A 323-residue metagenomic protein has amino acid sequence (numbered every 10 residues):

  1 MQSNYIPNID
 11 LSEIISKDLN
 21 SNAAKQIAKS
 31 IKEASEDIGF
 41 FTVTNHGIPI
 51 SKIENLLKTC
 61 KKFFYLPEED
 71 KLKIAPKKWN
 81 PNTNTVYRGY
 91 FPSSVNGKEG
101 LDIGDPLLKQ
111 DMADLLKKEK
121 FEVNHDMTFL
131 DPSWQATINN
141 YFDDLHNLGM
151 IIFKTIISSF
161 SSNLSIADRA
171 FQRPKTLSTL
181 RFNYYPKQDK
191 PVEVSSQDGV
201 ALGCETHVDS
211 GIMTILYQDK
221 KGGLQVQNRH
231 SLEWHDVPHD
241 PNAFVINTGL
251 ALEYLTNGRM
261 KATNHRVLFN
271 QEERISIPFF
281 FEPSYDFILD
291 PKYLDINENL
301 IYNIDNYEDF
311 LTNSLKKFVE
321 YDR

Functional and structural regions predicted by a protein language model:
M1-R323: Peripheral, non-catalytic segments flanking oxidoreductase cores
